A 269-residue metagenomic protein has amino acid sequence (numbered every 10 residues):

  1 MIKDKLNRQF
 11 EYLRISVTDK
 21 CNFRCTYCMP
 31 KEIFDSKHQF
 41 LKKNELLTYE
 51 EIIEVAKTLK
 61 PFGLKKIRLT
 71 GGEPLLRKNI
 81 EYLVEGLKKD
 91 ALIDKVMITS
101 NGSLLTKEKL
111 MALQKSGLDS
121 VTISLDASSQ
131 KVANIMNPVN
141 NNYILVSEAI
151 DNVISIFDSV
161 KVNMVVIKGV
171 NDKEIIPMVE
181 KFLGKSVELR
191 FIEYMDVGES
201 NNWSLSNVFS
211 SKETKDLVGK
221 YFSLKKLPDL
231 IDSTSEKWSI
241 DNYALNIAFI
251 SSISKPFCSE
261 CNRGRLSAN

Functional and structural regions predicted by a protein language model:
K5-L47: Canonical Radical SAM [4Fe-4S] cluster-binding loop centered on the CxxxCxxC motif and its immediate flanking residues
Y12, S16, R68, K161 (+3 more regions): Conserved beta-strand segments that form the floor/walls of ligand-binding pockets within enzyme and binding domains
F23, Q130-K131, P256: Glycine-centered loop/turn positions within well-structured domains that cap or flank conserved ligand/cofactor-binding
D35-Q39, S129-M136, G198-N202: A short acidic, helix-capping loop that chelates divalent metal ions and anchors anionic groups
Y49-L69, L76-R190: Radical SAM/AdoMet-radical enzyme domain recognition
L125, M164, E193, S251 (+1 more regions): Short secondary-structure boundary segments
V197-N269: Accessory C-terminal segments flanking Radical SAM cores
